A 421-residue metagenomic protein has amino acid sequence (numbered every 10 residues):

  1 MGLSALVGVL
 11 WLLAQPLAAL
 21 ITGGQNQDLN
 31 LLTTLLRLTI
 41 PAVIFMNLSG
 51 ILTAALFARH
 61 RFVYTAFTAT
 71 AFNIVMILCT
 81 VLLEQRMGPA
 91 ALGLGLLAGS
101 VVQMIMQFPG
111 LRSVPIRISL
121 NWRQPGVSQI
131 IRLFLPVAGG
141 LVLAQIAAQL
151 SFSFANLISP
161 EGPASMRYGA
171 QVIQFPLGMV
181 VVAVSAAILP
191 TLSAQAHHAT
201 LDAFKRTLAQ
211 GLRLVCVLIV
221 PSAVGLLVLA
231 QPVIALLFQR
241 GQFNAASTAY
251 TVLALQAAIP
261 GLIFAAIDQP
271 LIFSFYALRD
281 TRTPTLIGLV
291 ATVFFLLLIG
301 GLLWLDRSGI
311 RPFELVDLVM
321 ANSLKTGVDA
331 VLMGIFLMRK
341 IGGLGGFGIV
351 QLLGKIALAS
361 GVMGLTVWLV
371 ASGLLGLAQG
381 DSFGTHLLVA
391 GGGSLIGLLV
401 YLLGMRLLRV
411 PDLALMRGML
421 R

Functional and structural regions predicted by a protein language model:
M1-R421: Membrane-embedded alpha-helical bundles of multi-pass transporters/translocases, especially carrier/permease families
